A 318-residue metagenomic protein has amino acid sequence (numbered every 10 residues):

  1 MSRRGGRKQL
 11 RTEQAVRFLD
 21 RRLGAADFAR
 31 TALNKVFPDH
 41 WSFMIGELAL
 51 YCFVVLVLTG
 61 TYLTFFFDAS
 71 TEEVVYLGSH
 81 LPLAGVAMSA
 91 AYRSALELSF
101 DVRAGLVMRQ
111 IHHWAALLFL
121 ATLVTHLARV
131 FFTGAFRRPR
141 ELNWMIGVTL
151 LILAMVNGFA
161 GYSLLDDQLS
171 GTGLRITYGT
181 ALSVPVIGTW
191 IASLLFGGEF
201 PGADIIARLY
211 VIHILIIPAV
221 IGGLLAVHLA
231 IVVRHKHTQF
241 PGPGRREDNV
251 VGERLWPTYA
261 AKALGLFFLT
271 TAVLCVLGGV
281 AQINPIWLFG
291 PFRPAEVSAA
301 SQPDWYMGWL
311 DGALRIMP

Functional and structural regions predicted by a protein language model:
M1-I316: Membrane-embedded alpha-helical bundles that constitute the cytochrome b-like, heme-associated redox core of multi-pass
